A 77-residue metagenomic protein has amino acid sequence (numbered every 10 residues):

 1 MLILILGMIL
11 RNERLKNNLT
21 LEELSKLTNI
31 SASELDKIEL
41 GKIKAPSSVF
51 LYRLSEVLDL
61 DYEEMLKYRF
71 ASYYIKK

Functional and structural regions predicted by a protein language model:
M1-K16: A short, Lys/Arg-rich alpha-helix, primarily the initiator
R11, E22, Y52: Residues within the helices of the helix-turn-helix
R14, S25, S55: The alpha-helix within a helix-turn-helix
L15, N29, L40-K42, F70: Residue-level detection of the helix-turn-helix DNA-binding "recognition helix"
N18-K37: Short alpha-helical DNA-recognition segment
N29, V49-E64: DNA major-groove recognition helix of helix-turn-helix/homeodomain DNA-binding modules
K44, E64-K77: Short, charged recognition helix plus adjacent turn of helix-turn-helix-like nucleic-acid-binding domains
